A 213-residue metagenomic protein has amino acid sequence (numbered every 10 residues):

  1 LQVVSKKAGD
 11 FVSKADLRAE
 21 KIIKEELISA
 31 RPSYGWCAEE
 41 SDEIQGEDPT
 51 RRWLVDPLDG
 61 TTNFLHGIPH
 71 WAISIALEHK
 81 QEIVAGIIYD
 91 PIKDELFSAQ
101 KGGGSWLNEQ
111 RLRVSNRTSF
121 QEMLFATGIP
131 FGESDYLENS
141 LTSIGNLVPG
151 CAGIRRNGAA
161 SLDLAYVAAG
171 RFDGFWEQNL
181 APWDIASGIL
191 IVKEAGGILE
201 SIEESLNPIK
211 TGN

Functional and structural regions predicted by a protein language model:
L1-L58, I198: N-terminal subdomain of lithium-sensitive/metallo-dependent phosphomonoesterases centered on the IMPase/IPPase/PAP
K14-A30, K80, T142-P149, L190: Replace "anionic and nucleotidyl ligands
D16, L27, T61, D90 (+4 more regions): Residue-level signal for inorganic ion chemistry
L17, E40, P57-G60, F64 (+4 more regions): Generic detector of well-ordered alpha-helical packing
E47-W106: DPxDG-like acidic metal-binding loop motif
R113-N213: An extended, acidic
